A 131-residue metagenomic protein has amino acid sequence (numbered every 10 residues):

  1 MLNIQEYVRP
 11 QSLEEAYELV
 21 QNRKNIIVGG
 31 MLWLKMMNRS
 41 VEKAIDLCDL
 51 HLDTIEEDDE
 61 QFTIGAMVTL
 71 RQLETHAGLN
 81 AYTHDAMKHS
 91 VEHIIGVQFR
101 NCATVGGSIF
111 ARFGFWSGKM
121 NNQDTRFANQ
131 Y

Functional and structural regions predicted by a protein language model:
M1-Y131: C-terminal structural segment of proteins
